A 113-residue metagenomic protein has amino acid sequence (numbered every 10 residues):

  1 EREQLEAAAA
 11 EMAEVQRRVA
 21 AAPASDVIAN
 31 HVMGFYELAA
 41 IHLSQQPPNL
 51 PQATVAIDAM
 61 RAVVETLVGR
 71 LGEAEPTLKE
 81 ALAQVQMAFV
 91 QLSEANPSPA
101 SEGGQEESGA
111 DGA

Functional and structural regions predicted by a protein language model:
E1-A113: A charge-rich, low-complexity, intrinsically flexible signal that marks solvent-exposed coils, linkers, repeats
